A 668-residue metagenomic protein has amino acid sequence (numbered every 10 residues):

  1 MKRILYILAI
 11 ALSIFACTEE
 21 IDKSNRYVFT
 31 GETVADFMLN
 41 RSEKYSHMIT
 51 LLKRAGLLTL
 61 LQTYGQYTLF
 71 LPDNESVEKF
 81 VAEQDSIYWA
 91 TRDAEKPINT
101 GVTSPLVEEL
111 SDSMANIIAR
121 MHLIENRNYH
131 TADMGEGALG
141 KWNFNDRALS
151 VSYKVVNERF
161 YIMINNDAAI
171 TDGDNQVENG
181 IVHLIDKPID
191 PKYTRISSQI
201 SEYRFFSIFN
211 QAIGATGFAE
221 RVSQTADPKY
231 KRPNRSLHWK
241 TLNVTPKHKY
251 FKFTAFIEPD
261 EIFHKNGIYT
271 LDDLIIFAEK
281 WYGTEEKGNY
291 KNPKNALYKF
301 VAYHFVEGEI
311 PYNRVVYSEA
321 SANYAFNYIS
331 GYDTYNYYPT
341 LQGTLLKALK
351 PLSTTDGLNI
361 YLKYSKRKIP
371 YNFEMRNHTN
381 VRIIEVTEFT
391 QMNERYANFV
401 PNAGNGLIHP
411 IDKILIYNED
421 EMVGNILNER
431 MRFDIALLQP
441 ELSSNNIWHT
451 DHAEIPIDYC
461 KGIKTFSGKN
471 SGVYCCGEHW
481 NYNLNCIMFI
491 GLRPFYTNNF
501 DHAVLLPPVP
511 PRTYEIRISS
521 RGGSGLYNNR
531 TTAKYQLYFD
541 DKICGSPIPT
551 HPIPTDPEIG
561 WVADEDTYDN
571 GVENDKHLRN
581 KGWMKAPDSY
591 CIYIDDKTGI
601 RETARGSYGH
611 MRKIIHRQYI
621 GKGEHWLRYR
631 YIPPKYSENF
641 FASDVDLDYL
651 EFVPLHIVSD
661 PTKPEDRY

Functional and structural regions predicted by a protein language model:
M1-C17: Sec-dependent bacterial lipoprotein signal peptides
S13-S42, I87, V182, P191 (+5 more regions): Bacterial Sec-dependent N-terminal signal peptides
F37-L71, E75: Post-signal-peptide N-terminal segment of Sec-exported extracytoplasmic proteins
F70-F80, Q176-P191, F256-N266, R367 (+2 more regions): FKBP-type peptidyl-prolyl cis-trans isomerase
S76-A94, D260-K280, Y417: Short active-site loop/helix that positions an aromatic residue
S86-A168, I275-E394: Aromatic/histidine-rich interaction motifs
R221-K240: Extended compositionally biased segments used for macromolecular assembly or nucleic-acid engagement
N380-T387, I414-Y668: Extracytoplasmic
